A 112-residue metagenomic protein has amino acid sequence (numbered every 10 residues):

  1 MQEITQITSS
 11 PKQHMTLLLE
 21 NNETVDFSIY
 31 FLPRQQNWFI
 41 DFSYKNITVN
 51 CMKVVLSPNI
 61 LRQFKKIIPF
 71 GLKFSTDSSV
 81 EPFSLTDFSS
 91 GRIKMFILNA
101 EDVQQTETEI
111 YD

Functional and structural regions predicted by a protein language model:
M1-S28, P33: Short, charged/polar N-terminal "headpieces" of proteins
Q6-T8, F64, T86: Short, exposed beta-strand/loop patches in secreted or surface proteins that constitute
P11, S78, R92: Solvent-exposed, flexible loop/coil residues
M15, W38, I93: Short beta-strand/loop motifs in extracellular/secreted proteins, especially within beta-sandwich accessory domains
Y30, S43, L98: Structured beta-strand/turn binding interfaces of compact recognition modules in eukaryotic regulators
P33-S78: Acidic, aromatic-enriched beta-alpha/helix-loop junctions
S79-F83: Low-complexity, intrinsically disordered Gly/Pro/Thr-rich segments
T86-D112: C-terminal charged interaction modules
